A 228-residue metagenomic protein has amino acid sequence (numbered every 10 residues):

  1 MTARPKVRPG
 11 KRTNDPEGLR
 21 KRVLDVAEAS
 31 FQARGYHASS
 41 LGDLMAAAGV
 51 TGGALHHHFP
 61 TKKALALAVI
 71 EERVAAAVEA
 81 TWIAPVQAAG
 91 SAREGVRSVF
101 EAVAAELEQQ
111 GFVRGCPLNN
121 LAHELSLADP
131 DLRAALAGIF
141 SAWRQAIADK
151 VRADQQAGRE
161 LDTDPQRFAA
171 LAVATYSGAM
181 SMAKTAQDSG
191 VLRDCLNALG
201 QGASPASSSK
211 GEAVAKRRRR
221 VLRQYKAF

Functional and structural regions predicted by a protein language model:
M1-G18, A157-G158, S207-F228: N-terminal intrinsically disordered/low-complexity leader segments
M1-R34, S39-A47, A64-L67: Basic, helix-initiating cap at the start of DNA-binding domains
A48-F59: Short hydrophobic/aromatic patch on the recognition helix
A68, W82-R114, P165-A172: Hydrophobic alpha-helical connector segments
V78, R93-E101, P130-Q155, R167-A170: Amphipathic alpha-helical packing segments from all-alpha helical-bundle domains
E94-S98, Q109-A134: Amphipathic alpha-helical segments used for helix-helix packing
E106-Q109, D149, A153, V173-G190 (+1 more regions): Amphipathic C-terminal alpha-helical segment
R114, N119, L161-M182, D194 (+1 more regions): Hydrophobic alpha-helical segments that form the core of small-molecule binding pockets and/or dimer interfaces
